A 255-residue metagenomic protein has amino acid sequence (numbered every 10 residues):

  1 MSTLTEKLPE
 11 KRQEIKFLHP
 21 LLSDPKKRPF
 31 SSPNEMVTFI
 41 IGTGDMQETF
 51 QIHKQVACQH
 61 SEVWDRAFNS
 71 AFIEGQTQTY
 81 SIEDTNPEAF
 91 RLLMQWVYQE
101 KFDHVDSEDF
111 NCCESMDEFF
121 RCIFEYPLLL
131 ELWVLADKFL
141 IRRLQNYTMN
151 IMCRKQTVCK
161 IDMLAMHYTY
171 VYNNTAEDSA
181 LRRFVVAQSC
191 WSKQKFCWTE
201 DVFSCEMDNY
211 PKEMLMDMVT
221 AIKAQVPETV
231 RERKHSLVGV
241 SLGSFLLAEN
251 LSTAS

Functional and structural regions predicted by a protein language model:
M1-V56, D84-E88, Q95-P127, T253-S255: N-terminal BTB/POZ boundary and linker segment
E6, L92-T199: Post-BTB helical module
H53-D65: Short helix-loop-helix/strand-helix junction enriched in hydrophobic and basic residues
H60-S61, I141, D178, Y210: Short, solvent-exposed helix-helix connector turns and helix-capping sites enriched in acidic/polar residues
E62-T77, F102-H104: Cytochrome P450 catalytic domain signature, combining two hallmark sequence patches
A71-I82, Y126-P127, C159-M163: Alpha-helical oligomerization/assembly modules used to build nucleoprotein complexes
D201-S255: Eukaryote-biased recognition of C-terminal alpha-helical segments
